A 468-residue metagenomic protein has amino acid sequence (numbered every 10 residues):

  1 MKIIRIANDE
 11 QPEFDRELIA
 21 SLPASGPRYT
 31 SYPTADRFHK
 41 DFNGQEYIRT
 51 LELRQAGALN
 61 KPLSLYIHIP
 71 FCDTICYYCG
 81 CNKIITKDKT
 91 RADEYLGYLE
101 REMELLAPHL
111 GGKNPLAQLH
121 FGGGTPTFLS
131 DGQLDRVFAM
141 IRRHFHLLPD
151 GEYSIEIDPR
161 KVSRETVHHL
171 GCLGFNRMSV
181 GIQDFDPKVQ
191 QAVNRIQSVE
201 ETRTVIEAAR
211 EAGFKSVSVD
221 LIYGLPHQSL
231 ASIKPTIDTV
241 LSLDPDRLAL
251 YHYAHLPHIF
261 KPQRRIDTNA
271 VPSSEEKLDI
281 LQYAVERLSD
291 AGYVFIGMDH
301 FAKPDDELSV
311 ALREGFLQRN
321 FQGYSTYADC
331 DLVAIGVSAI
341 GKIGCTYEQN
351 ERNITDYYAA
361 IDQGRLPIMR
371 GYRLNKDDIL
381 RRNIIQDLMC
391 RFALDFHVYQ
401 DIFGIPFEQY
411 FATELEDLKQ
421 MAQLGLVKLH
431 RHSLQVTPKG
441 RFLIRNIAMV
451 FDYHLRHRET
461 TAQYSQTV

Functional and structural regions predicted by a protein language model:
M1-L63: Flexible, acidic/Gly-rich N-terminal and inter-domain linker regions that tether and position cofactor-handling modules
P62, I85-H109, P115-E408, Q463 (+1 more regions): C-terminal scaffold of the Radical SAM
I67-K83: Local cysteine-cluster metal-coordination motifs and their immediate loop/turn environment, predominantly Fe-S cluster
Y399, E414-L424: Basic amphipathic alpha-helical segments that dock to polyanions
Y410-A412: Amphipathic alpha-helical substructures
A422-H432: A short, conserved structural fragment
S433-T437: Minor-groove-contacting beta-hairpin "wing" of winged helix-turn-helix DNA-binding domains
K439-V468: Short, amphipathic alpha-helical interaction segments positioned at domain boundaries
